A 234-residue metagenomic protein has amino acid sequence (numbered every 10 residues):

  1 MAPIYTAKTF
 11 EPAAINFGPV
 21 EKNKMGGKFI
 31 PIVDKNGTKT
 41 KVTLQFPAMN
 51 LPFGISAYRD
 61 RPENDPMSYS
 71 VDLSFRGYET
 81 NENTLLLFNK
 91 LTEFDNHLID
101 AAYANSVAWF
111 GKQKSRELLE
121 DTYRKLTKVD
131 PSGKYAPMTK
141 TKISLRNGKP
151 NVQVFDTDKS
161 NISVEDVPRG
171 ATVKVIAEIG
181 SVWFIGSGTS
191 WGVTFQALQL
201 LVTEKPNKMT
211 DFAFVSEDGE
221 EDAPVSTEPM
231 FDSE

Functional and structural regions predicted by a protein language model:
M1-L145: OB-fold ssDNA-binding interfaces and closely related basic DNA-contact patches used across DNA replication/repair
Y5, F10-P12, K39-K41, G180 (+3 more regions): N-terminal functional modules and adjacent low-complexity/disordered segments of proteins
Y58, S106, I185, N207-M209: Generic alpha-helix signal with a bias toward terminal, lower-confidence helices and secondary-structure junctions
K114, T157, D211-A213: Generic preference for flexible, low-structure residues
K128-K205: Extended serine/threonine-enriched, polar tracts that run as long, contiguous segments within proteins
K205-E234: Long, low-complexity intrinsically disordered regions
